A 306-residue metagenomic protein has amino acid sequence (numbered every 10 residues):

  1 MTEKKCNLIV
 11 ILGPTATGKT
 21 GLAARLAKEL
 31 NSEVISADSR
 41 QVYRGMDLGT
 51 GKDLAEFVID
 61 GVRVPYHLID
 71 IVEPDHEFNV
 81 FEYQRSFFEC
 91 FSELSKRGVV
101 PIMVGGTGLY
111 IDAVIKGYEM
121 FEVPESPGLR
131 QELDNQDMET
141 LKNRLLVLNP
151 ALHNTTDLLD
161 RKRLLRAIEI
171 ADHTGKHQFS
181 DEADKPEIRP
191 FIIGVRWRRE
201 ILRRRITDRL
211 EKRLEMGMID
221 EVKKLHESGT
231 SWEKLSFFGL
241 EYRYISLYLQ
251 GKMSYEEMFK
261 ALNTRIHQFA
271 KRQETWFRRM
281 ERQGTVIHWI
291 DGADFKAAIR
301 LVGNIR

Functional and structural regions predicted by a protein language model:
M1-R306: Phosphate/pyrophosphate-binding catalytic cores of soluble transferases and nucleic-acid-acting enzymes
